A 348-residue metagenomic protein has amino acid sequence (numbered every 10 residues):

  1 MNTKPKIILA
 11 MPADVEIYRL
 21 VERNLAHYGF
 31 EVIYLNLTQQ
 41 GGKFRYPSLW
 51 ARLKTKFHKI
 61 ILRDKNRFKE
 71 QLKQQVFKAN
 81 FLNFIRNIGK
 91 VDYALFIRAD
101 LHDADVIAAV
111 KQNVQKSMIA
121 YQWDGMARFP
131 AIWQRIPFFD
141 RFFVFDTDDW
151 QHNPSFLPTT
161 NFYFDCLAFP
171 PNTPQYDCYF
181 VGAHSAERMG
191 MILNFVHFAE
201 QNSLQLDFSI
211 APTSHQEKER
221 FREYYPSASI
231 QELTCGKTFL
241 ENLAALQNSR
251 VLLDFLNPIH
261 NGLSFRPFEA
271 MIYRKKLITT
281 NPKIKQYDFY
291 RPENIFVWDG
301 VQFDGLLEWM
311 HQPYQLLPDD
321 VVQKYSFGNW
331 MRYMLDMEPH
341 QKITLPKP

Functional and structural regions predicted by a protein language model:
N2-F84, I88, R98-D105, W123-S264 (+2 more regions): Nucleotide-sugar donor-binding catalytic core of glycosyltransferases
L95: N-terminal Rossmann-like NAD(P) cofactor-binding module of classical short-chain dehydrogenase/reductase
A108-N113, R135: Catalytic-core regions built around general acid/base machinery
K111-Q122: Short beta-strand/loop segments at the ligand-binding rim of alpha/beta enzyme cores
N113-V114, N202, Y273: Helix C-cap/helix->beta junction micro-motif
L246, A270-M271: Short alpha-helix at the nucleotide-sugar/activated-sugar donor binding site of glycosyltransferases and closely
I272, K276-P348: Pol beta-like nucleotidyltransferase catalytic core
